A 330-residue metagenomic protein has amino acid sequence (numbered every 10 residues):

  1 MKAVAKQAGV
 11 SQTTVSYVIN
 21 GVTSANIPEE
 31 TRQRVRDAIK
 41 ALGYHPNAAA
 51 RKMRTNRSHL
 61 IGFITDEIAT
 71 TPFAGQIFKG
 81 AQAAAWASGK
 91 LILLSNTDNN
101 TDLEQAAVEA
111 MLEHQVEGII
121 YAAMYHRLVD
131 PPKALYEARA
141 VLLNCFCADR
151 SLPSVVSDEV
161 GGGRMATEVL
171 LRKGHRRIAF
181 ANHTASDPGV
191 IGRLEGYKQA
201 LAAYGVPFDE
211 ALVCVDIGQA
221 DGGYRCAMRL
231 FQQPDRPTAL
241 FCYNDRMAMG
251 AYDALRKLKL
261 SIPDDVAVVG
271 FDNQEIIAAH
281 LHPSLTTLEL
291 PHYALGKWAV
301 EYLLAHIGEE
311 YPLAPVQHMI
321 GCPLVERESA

Functional and structural regions predicted by a protein language model:
M1-N56: N-terminal helix-turn-helix DNA-binding module of bacterial transcription factors
Q12-Y17, M53-A69, V169, R177-H183: Short beta-strand segments enriched in small/hydrophobic residues
I39-F73, S88, A110-E113: N-terminal helix-turn-helix/winged-helix DNA-binding helices and compositionally similar short basic alpha-helical
D66-G75, L94-L103, V155-M165, A181-C226 (+4 more regions): Hinge/beta->alpha junction and helix N-cap segments in small-molecule ligand-binding domains
A83-L128: Central regulatory/effector-binding core of bacterial HTH transcription factors
Q115-A123, A179-A181, V213, P234-N244 (+1 more regions): Periplasmic-binding protein-like
E117-M165, S186, R246, D272-L285: Flexible loop/hinge segments that line or gate small-molecule binding clefts
M228-A330: Flexible loop/turn connectors
